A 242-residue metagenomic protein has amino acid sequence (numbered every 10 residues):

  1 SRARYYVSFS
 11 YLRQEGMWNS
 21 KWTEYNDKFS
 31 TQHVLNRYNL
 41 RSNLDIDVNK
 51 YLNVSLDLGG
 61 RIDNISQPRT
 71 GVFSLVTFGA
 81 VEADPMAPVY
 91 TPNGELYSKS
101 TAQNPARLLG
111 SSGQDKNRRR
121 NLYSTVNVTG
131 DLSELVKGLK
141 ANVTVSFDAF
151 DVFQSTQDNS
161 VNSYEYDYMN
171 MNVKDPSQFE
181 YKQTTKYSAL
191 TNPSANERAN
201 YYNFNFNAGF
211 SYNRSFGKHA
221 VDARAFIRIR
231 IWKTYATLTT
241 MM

Functional and structural regions predicted by a protein language model:
S1, A83-K99, N159, S163-M242: Outer-membrane beta-barrel transmembrane domain signature of Gram-negative proteins, especially the mid-to-C-terminal
S1, S42-I46, S124-G130, A208-Y212 (+1 more regions): Residues on the lipid-exposed face of transmembrane beta-strands in outer-membrane beta-barrel proteins
R2-S10, Q14-M17, T31-Q103, G113-N121 (+4 more regions): Flexible loop and strand-edge segments within Gram-negative outer membrane beta-barrel domains
V7, L56, V126, A141-V143 (+1 more regions): Membrane-embedded beta-strand positions of outer-membrane beta-barrel proteins
W18-E24, Q67-F73, Q154-S160, T234-M241: Outer-membrane beta-barrel translocator domains and adjoining extracellular loop/strand segments of Gram-negative
E24-S30, N43, L109-D115, N127 (+2 more regions): Extracellular loop and loop/strand-boundary signature of outer-membrane beta-barrel proteins
T125-S146, N159: Charge-patterned, long linear interaction tracts outside catalytic cores
